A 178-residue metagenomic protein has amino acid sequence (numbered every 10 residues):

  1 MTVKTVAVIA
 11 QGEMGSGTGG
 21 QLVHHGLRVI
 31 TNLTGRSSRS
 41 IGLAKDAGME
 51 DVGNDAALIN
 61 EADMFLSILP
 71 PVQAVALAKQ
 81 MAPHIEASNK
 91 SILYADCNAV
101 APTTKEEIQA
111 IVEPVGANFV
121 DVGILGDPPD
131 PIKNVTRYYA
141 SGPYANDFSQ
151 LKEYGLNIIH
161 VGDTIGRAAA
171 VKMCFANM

Functional and structural regions predicted by a protein language model:
M1-N60: NAD(P)+-binding Rossmann beta1-loop-alpha1 motif at the extreme N-terminus of oxidoreductases
V3-K4, I92, T136: Nucleotide donor/acceptor-binding cores
Q11, L33, S67, C97-N98 (+1 more regions): Glycine- and other small-residue-rich loops at beta-strand/loop junctions that grip anionic moieties
R28, E50, L93, N118 (+1 more regions): Conserved beta-strand segments of alpha/beta enzyme cores
T31, G53, D96, V120-D121: Hydrophobic residues in well-ordered beta-strands that form the structural core
K45-G48, I68-L69, V135-R137, F175-A176: Short low-complexity, flexible loop/linker segments enriched in glycine and/or proline with clustered acidic
A56-N118: Rossmann-fold NAD(P) dinucleotide-binding segment
V100-A101, K105-N177: Rossmann-fold dinucleotide-binding core
